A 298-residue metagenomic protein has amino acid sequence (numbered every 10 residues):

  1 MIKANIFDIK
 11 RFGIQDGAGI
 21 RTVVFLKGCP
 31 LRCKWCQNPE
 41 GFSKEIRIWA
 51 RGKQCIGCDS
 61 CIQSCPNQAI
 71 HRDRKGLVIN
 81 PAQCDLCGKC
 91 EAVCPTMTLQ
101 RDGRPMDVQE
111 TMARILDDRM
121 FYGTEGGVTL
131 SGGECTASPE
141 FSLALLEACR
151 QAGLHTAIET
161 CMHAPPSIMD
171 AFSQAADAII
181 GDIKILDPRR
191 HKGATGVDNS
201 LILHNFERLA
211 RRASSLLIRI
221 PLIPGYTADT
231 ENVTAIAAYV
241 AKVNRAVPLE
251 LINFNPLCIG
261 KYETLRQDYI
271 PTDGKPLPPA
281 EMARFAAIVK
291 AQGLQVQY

Functional and structural regions predicted by a protein language model:
M1-A18, L222-Y298: Auxiliary Fe-S-binding modules of radical SAM enzymes
N5-F7, D73, E159-H163: Short gly/ser/thr-rich secondary-structure transition/capping motifs
F7-S60, L77-L86: N-terminal pre-triad scaffold of radical SAM enzymes
K34-G41, S60-I79, K89-P105: Iron-sulfur cluster-binding cysteine motifs and their immediate structural context in ferredoxin-like electron-transfer
A50-G52, Q100, K192-D198, R266-G274: Short glycine-enriched, charge-decorated loop/helix-capping segments at active-site entrances that position
A50-I56, G103-D118: Extended, non-globular alpha-helical segments
Q109-T264: Conserved AdoMet/S-adenosylmethionine-binding subsite of the radical SAM
